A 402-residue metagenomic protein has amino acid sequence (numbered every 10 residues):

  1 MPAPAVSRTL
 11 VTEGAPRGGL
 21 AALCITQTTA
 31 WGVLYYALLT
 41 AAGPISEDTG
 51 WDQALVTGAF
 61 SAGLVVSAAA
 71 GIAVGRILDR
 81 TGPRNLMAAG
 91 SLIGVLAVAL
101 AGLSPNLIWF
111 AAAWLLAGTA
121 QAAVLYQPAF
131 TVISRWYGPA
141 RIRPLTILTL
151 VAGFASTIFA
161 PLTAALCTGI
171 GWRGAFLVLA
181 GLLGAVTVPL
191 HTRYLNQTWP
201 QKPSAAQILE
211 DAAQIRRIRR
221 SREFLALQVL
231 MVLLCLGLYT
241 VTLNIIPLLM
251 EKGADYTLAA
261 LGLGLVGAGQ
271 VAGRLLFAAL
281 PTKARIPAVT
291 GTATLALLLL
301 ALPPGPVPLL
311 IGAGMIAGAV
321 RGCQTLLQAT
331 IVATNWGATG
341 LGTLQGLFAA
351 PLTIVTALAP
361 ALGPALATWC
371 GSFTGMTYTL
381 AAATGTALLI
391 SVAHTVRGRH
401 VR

Functional and structural regions predicted by a protein language model:
G18-Q53, V74, A160, V241-I246 (+1 more regions): Extracytoplasmic
T28, W109-V124, V232, L309-C323: Hydrophobic core of transmembrane alpha-helices in multi-pass small-molecule transporters, especially MFS/SLC-type
L38-A42, S221-L275: Extracytoplasmic gate region of multi-pass secondary transporters
A69-L107: Conserved MFS/SLC helix-loop-helix module at the cytosolic interface between two early adjacent transmembrane helices
W114-L150, G337: Cytoplasmic helix-loop-helix junction between adjacent transmembrane helices in 12-TM secondary transporters
P139, L148-T198: Helix-loop-helix hairpin linking two adjacent transmembrane segments in secondary transporters
V266, Q270, K283-I331: C-terminal transmembrane helical hairpin of 12-TM major facilitator-type secondary transporters
N335-C370: A late C-terminal transmembrane helix in Major Facilitator Superfamily
